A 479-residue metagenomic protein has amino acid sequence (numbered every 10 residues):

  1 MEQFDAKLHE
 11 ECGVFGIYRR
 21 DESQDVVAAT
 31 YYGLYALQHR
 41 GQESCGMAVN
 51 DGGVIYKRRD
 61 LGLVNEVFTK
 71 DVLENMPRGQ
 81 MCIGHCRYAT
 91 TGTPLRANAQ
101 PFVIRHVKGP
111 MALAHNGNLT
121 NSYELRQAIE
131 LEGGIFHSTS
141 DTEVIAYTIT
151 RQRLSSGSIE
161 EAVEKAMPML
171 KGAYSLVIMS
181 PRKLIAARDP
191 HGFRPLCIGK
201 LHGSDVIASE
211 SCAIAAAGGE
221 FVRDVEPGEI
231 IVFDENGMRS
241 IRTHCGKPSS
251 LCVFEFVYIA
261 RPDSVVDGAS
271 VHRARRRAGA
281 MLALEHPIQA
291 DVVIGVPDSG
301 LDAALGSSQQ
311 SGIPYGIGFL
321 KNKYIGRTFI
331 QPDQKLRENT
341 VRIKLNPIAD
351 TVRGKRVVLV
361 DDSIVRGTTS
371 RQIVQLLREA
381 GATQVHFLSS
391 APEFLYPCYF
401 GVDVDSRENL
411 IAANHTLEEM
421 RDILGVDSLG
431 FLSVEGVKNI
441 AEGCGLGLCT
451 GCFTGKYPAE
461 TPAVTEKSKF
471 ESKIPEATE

Functional and structural regions predicted by a protein language model:
M1-P227, V232-A290, V296, Q384 (+1 more regions): Conserved short alpha-helical segments that host acidic/polar catalytic motifs at enzyme active sites
T90-T91, N121, I185, F193-R194 (+7 more regions): Flexible loop/turn segments at secondary-structure boundaries
N98, R151-L154, I330-K335, G401-D403 (+1 more regions): Short, surface-exposed amphipathic charged segments that create phosphate/polyanion-binding patches used for binding
G134, S155-S156, P287-D291, Q309-G316 (+2 more regions): Secondary-structure transition/capping motifs at alpha-helix termini and the adjoining loop/turn into the next element
S138, E143-A146, Y315-G326, I423-A441: A conserved beta-strand->alpha-helix junction
M167, R182-K183, G218-D224, T243 (+1 more regions): PRPP-dependent phosphoribosyltransferase catalytic core
V293, G300-S307, S311, Y315 (+2 more regions): Extended, hydrophobic alpha-helical segments in both membrane/secreted and soluble proteins
G312-V357, T368, L395-D405: Short, glycine/charge-rich flexible loops or terminal/linker lids adjacent to PRPP-binding catalytic cores
